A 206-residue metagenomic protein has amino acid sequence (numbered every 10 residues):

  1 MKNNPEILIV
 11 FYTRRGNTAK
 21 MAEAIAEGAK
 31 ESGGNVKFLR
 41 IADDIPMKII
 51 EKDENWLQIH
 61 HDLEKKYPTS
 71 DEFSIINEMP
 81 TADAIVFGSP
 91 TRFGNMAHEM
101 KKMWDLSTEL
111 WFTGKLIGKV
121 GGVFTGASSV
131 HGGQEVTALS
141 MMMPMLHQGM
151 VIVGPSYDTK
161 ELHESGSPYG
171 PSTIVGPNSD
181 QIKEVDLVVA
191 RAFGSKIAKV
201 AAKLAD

Functional and structural regions predicted by a protein language model:
M1-K115, H163, I174-D206: N-terminal beta1-alpha1-beta2 submodule of the flavodoxin-like/Rossmannoid cofactor-binding fold
D105-T108, F112, G126-S129, H147 (+1 more regions): Alpha-helix boundary/capping detector
I117-E164: Short, glycine-/small-residue-rich phosphate/pyrophosphate-handling segment
G166-G170: Long, amphipathic alpha-helical segments that form or neighbor coiled-coils/leucine zippers used for dimerization
